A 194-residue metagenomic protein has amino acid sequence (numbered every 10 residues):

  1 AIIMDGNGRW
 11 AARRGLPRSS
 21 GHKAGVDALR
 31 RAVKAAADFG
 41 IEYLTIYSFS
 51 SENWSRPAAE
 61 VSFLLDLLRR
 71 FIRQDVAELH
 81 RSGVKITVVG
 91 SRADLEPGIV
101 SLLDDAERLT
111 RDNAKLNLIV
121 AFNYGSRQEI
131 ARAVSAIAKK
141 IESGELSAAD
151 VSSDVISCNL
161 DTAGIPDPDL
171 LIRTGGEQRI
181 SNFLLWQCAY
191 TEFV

Functional and structural regions predicted by a protein language model:
A1-V194: Flexible, compositionally biased loop and terminal segments
